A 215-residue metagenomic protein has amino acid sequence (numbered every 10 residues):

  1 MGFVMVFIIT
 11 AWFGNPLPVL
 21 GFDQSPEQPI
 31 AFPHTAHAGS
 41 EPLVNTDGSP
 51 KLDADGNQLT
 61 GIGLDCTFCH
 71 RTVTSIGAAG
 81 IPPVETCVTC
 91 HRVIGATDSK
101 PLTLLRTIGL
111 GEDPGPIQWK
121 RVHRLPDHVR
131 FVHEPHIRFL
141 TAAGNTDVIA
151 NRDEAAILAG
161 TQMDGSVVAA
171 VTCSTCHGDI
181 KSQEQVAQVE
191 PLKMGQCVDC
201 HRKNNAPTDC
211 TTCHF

Functional and structural regions predicted by a protein language model:
M1-F215: Short sequence/structural segments immediately N-terminal
